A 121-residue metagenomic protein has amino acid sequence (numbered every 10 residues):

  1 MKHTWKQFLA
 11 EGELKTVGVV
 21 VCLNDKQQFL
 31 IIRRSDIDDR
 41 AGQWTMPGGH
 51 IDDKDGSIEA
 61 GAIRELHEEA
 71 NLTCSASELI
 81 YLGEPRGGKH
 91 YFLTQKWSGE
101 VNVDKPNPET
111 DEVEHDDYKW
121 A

Functional and structural regions predicted by a protein language model:
T4-E11: Proteolytic processing junctions in secreted/extracellular precursors, especially proprotein convertase/trypsin-like
E11-L30, D52, G88: Conserved N-terminal beta-strand and adjoining loop/helix that marks the start of the Nudix/MutT-like hydrolase domain
K15, A41, M46, G87-K89 (+1 more regions): Short connector loops at helix/strand junctions that flank enzyme active sites, especially segments positioning acidic
V17, K26, S35-D36, P85-R86 (+1 more regions): Short, flexible active-site-adjacent loop segments at beta-strand->alpha-helix junctions, enriched in small/polar
N24-R64, E68: Conserved Nudix-box catalytic region and its N-terminal flanking loop in Nudix hydrolases and closely related
H50-A121: Unchanged
